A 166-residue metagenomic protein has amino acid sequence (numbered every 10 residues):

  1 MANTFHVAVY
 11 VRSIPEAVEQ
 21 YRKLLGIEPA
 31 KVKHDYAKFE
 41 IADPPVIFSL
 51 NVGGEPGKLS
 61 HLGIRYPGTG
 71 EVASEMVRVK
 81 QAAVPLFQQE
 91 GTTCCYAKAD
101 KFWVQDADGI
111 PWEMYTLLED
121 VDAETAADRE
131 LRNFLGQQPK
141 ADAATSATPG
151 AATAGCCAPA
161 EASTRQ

Functional and structural regions predicted by a protein language model:
M1, G54-G57: Short, flexible turn/loop "capping" segments at secondary-structure junctions
M1-E16, P45, H61-L62, L118-Q166: N-terminal beta-strand motif that seeds the catalytic metal site of vicinal oxygen chelate
A2, A8-I47: Core segments of cupin and vicinal oxygen chelate
R12, N51-G53, P67: Residue-level recognition of strand-loop junctions within catalytic nucleotide-signaling folds
I14-P15, G63-P111, E119-D122, Q166: Vicinal oxygen chelate
K33-Y36, P56-K58, C95-D100: Short acidic/glycine-enriched loop/turn segments that link adjacent beta-strands
F39-P44, V52, V104-A107: Active-site beta-strand termini and strand-to-loop segments that position acidic
F48-N51, E113: Conserved beta-strand in the GNAT
